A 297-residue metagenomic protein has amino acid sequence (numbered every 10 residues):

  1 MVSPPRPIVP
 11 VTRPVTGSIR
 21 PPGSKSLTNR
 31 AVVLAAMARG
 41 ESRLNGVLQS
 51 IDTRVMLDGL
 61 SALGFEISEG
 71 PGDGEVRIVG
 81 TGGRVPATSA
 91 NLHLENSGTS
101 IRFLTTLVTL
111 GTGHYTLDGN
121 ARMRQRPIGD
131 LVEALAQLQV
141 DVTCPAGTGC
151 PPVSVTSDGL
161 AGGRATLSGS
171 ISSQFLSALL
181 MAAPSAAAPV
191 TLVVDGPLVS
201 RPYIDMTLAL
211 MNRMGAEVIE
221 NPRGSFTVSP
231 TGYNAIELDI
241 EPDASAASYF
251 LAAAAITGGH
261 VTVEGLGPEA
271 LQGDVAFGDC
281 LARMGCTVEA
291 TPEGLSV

Functional and structural regions predicted by a protein language model:
M1-V297: Short, structured segments at the rim of ligand-binding sites
